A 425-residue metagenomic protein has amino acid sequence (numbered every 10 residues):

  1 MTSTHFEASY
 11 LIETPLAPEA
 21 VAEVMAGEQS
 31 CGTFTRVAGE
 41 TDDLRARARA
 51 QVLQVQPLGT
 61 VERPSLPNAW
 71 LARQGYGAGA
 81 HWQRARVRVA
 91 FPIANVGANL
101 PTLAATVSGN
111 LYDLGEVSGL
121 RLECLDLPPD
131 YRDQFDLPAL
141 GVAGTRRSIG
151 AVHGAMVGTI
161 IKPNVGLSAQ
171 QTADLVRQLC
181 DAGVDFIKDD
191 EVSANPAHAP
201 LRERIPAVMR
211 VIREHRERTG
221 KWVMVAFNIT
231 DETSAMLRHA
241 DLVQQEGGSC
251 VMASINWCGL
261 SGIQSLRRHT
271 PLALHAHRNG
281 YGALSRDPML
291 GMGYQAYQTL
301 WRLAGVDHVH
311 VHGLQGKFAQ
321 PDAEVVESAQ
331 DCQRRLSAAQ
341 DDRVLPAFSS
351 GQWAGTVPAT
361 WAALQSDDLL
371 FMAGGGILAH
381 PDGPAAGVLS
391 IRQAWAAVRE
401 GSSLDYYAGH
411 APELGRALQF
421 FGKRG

Functional and structural regions predicted by a protein language model:
M1-D181: N-terminal capping/small domains of soluble enzymes
L11-L16, A155-A173, V223-A235, G280-M292 (+1 more regions): Active-site mouth loops of central-metabolism enzymes
Q29-S30, L44-A48, L53-T60, A199-F227 (+5 more regions): Alpha-helix-loop-beta-strand connector modules within alpha/beta enzyme cores
V37-G39, F186-E191, N195, H215-V223 (+3 more regions): Flexible, glycine/charged-enriched surface loops at secondary-structure junctions
P138-I149, S193-H215, T233-M236, I255-P271 (+3 more regions): Active-site-adjacent beta->alpha loops and helix N-cap segments on the catalytic face of soluble alpha/beta enzymes
T159, G166-S193, A199-P200, I212 (+2 more regions): Phosphate-binding glycine-rich loops and their immediate beta-loop-alpha structural context
R238-D241, E246-A373: Catalytic alpha/beta core domains of metabolic enzymes, predominantly
T299, G383-G425: Extended, intrinsically disordered, low-complexity segments
